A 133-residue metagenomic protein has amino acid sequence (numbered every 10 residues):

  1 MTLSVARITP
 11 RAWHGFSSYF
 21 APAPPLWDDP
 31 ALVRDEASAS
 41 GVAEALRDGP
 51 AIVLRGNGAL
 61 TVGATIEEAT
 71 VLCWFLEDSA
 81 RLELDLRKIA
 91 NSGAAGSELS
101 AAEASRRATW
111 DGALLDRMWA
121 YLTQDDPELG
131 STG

Functional and structural regions predicted by a protein language model:
M1-G133: Glycine-rich flexible loops
